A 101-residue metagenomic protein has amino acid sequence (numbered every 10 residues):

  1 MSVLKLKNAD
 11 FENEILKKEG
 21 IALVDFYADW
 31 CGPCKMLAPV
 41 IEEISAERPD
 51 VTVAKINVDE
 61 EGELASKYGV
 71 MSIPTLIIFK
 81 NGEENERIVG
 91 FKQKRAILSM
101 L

Functional and structural regions predicted by a protein language model:
S2, K7, Y27, A54: Conserved Rossmann-like nucleotide-binding pocket used by diverse enzymes that bind dinucleotide cofactors
V3-I21, G62: A short beta-strand-turn-helix
F11, V24, I41, N57 (+1 more regions): Residue-level signature of catalytic and energy-coupling elements of molecular machines, predominantly ATP/GTP-dependent
E19-I21, A38-I56, E60-G62: Conserved helix-turn-beta segment immediately C-terminal to the redox Cys motif in thioredoxin-like folds
A22, G62, Y68-I77, R95: Structural micro-motif
F26-P39: Conserved redox-active cysteine motifs that mediate thiol-disulfide chemistry, especially di-cysteine Cys-X(1-2)-Cys
I77-L101: Non-catalytic, surface beta->alpha helical segment in thiol-disulfide oxidoreductase systems
